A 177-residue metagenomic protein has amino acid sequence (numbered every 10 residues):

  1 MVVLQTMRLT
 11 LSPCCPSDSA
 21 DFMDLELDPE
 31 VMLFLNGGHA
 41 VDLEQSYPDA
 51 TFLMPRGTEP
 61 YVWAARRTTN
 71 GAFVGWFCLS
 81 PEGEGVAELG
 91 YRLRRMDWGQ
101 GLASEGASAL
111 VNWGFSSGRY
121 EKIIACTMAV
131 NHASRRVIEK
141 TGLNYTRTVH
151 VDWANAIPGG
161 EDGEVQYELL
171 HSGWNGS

Functional and structural regions predicted by a protein language model:
M1-L33, V62-S177: Acyl-donor (CoA/ACP) binding surface of acyl/acetyltransferases
E30-F52, Y61-W63: Conserved GNAT-fold acetyl-CoA-binding loop/helix
F52-M54, A156: Residues embedded in well-ordered secondary-structure elements
